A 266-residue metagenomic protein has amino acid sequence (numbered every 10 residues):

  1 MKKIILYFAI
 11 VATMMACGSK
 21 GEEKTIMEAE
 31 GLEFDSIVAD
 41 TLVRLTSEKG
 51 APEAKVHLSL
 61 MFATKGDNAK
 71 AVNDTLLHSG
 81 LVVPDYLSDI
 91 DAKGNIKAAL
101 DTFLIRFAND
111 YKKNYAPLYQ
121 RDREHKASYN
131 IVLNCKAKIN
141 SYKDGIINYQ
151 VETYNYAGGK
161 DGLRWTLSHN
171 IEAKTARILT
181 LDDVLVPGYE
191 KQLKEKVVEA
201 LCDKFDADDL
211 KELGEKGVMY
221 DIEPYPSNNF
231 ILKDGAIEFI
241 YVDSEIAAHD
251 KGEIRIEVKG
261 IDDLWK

Functional and structural regions predicted by a protein language model:
M1-I4, G18-K20: Positively charged n-region of N-terminal signal peptides that target proteins for export
L6-I10: Sec-dependent N-terminal signal peptides
T13-A16: C-terminal motif of bacterial Sec signal peptides marking the signal peptidase cleavage site
G18-K266: Compositionally biased intrinsically disordered regions enriched in Thr/Gly
